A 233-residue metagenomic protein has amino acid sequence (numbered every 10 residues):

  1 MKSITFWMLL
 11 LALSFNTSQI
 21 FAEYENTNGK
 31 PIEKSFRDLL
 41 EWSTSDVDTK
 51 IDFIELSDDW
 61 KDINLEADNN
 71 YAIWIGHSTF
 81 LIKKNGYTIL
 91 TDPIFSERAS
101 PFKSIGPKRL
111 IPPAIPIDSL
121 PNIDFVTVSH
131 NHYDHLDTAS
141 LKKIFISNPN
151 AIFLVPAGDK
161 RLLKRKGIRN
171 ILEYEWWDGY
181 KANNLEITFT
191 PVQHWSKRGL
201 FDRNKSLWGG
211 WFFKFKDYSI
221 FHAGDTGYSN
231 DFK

Functional and structural regions predicted by a protein language model:
T5-M8, S14-S119, F213-G224: Metallo-beta-lactamase
Q19-T27, L120, F125, I152-L154 (+3 more regions): Cap/insert and terminal regions of metallo-dependent hydrolase folds
P93-F95, N131, V192-Q193, G224-T226: Active-site metal-binding loops of divalent metal-dependent hydrolases
S104-V155, N170: Active-site metal-binding motif and surrounding structural segment of the metallo-beta-lactamase
H132-L136, K160-L163, D178-K181, W195-K197 (+1 more regions): Active-site environment of divalent metal-dependent phosphoester hydrolases
A139, S196-K233: Active-site-proximal loop/helix segments of hydrolase catalytic cores
L163-E175: Helix-loop-beta element that forms the nucleotide-linked donor phosphate-binding surface in glycosyltransferases
E173, G179-L200, D217: Flexible, acidic/histidine-containing loops and adjacent segments that form or flank the divalent-metal
